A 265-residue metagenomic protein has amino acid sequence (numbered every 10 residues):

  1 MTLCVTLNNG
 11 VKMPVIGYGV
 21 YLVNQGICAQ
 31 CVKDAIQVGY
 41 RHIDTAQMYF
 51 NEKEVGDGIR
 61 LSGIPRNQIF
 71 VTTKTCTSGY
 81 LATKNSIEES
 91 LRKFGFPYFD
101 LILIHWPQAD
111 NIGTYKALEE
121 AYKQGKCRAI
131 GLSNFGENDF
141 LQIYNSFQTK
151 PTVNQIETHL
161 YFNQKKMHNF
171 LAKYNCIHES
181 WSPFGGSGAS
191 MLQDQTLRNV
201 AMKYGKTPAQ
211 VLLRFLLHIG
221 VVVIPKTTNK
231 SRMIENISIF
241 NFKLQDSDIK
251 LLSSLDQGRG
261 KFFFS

Functional and structural regions predicted by a protein language model:
M1-I69, F184-G185, K261: N-terminal binding-site loop/beta-alpha segment at the start of enzyme catalytic domains that lines or forms
V23-A35, G79-G95, G113, N138-F140 (+1 more regions): Short, acidic/polar
V23-G26, A46-E54, C76-A82, P107-N111 (+2 more regions): Acidic-and-aromatic substrate-binding clefts and catalytic sites of carbohydrate-active enzymes
Y40, F96-F99, C127, P151: A structural motif
R41-Y49, T72-T73, L103, A129-G131 (+1 more regions): Short catalytic-loop micro-motif centered on adjacent basic/acidic residues
R66-G79, D100-P107, N134: A short, structured active-site edge motif that brings together acidic residues
T83-I104, E120-Q124, N145: CE4/NodB-like, metal-dependent polysaccharide N-deacetylase domain that modifies extracellular/periplasmic N-acetylated
W106-S265: Beta/alpha (TIM)-barrel catalytic core signal, keyed to glycine-rich beta->alpha loops juxtaposed to Asp/Glu that bind
